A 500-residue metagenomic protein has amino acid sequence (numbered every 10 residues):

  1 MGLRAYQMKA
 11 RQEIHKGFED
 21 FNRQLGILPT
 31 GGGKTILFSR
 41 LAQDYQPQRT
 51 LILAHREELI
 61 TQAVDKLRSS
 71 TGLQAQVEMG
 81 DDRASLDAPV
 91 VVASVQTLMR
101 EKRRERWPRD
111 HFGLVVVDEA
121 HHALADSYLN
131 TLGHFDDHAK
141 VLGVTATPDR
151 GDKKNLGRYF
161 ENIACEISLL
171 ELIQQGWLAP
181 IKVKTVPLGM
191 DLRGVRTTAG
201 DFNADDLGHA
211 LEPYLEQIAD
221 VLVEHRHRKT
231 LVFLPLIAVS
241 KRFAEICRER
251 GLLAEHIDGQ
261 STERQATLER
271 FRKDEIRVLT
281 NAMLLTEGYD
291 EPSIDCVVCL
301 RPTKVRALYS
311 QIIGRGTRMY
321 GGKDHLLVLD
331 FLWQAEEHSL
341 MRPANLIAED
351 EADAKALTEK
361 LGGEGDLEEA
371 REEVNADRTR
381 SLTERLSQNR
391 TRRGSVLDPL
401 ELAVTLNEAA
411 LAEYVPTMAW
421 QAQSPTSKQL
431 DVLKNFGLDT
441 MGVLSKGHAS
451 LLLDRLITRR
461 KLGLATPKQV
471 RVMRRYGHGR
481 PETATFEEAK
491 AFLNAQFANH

Functional and structural regions predicted by a protein language model:
D20-L41: Walker A/P-loop
T50-L59, G208-I246: Conserved strand-helix element at the start of the C-terminal RecA-like helicase core
E58-M79: Conserved helix-turn-beta segment of the N-terminal RecA-like "Helicase ATP-binding" lobe in SF1/SF2 helicases
E78, R83-S85, K241-R242, L253-A282: Conserved helicase ATPase core of P-loop NTP-dependent helicases/translocases
H122-I181: Post-DEXD/H (motif II) to motif III coupling segment of the RecA-like Helicase ATP-binding lobe
I163-L231: Conserved interdomain linker/interface between the two RecA-like ATPase lobes of SF2 helicase motors
L170-A179, Y320-E373: A conserved SF2-helicase RecA2
V305-K323: Conserved SF2 helicase motif VI
